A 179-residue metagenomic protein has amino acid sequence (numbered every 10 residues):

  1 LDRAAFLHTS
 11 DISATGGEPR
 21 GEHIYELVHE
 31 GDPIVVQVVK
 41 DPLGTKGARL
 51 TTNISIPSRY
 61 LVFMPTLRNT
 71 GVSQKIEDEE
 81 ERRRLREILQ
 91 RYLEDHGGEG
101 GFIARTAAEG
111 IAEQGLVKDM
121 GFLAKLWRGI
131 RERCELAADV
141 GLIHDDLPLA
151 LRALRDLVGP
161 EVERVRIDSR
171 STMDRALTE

Functional and structural regions predicted by a protein language model:
L1-E179: Single-stranded RNA-binding surfaces
